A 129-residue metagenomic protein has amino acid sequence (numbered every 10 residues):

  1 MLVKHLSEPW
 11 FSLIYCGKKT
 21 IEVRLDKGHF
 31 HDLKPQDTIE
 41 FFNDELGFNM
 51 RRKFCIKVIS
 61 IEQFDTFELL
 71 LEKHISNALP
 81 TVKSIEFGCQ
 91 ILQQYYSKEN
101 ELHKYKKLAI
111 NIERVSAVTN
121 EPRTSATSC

Functional and structural regions predicted by a protein language model:
M1-P35: Compositionally biased, charged N-terminal/linker segments
V3, T38, N49: Short histidine
F30, L46-F48, Q63-F67: Short, charged/polar surface micro-motifs in flexible loops or helix N-caps
H31-E45: Short coil-to-beta transition motif at edge beta-strands of beta-rich domains
P35, F54, L108: Residues that flank catalytic or metal-binding motifs in active/ligand-binding sites
N49-Q63: Short beta-strand-centered aromatic/proline hotspots
L69-C129: Contiguous surface segments at macromolecular interaction interfaces
